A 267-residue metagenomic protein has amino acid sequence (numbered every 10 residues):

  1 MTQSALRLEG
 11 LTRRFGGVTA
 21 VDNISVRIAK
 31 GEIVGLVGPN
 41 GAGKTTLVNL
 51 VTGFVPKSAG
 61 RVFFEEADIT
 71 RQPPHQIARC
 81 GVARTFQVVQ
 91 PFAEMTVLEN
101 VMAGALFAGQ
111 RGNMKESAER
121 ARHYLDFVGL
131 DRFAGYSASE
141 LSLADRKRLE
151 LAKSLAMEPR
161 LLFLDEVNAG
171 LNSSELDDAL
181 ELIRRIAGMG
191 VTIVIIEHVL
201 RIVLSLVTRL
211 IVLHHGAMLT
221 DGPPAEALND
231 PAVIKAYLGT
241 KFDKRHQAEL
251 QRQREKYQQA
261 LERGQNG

Functional and structural regions predicted by a protein language model:
T2-G267: Glycine-rich phosphate-binding loops of nucleotide-dependent enzymes
